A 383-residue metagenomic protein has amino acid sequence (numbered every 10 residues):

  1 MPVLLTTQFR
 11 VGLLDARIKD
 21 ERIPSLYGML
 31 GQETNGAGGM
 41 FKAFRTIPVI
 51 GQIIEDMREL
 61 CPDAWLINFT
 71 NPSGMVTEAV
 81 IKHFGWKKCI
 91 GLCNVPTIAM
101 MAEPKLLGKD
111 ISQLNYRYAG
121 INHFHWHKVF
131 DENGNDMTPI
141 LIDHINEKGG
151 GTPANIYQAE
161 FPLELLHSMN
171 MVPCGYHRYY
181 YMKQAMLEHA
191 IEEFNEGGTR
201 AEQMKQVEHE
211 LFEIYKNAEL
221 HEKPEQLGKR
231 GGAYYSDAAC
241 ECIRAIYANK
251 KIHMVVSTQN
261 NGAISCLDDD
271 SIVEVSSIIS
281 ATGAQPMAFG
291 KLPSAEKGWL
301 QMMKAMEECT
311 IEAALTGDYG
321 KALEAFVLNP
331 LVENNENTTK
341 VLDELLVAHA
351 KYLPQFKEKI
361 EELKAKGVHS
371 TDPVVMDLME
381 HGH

Functional and structural regions predicted by a protein language model:
M1-P2, D63: Local beta-strand N-terminus motif with an aromatic residue
P2-F9: N-terminal Rossmann-like NAD(P) cofactor-binding module of classical short-chain dehydrogenase/reductase
L5, L66, G283: Receiver (REC) domain switch-region micro-motif
G12: Active-site beta-alpha loop architecture of Rossmann-like, nucleotide-cofactor-dependent enzymes
D15-H83: Rossmann-fold NAD(P)-binding glycine/threonine-rich loop
K42-V49, V95, Y234, M302: Soluble or luminal CAZymes and related metallo-dependent hydrolases
W65-N133: Rossmann-fold dinucleotide-binding core
K105-H383: Long, compositionally biased stretches enriched for glycine and/or charged residues
